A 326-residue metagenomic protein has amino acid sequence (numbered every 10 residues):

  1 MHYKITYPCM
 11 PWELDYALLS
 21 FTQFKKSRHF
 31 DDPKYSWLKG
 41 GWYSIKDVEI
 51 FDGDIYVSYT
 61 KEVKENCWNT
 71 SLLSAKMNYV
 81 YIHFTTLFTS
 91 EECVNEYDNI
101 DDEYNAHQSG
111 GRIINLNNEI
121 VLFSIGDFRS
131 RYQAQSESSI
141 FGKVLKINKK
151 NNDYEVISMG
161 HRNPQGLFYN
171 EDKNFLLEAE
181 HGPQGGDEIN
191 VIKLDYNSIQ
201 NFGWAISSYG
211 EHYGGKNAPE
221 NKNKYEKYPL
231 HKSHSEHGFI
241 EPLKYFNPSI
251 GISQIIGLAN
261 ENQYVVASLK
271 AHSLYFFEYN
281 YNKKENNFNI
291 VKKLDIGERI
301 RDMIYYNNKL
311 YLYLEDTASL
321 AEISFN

Functional and structural regions predicted by a protein language model:
Y3-I45, D127-N289: Beta-propeller domain segments
K39-K46, N66-N115: Asp-box/WD-like beta-propeller blade repeats and closely related beta-sheet repeat scaffolds
I50-G53, N115-N118, N170-K173, G257-N262 (+1 more regions): Residue-level detector of Asp-centered blade-edge/turn motifs that repeat once per structural unit in beta-propeller
D54-S58, I120-S124, F175-A179, Q263-A267 (+1 more regions): Conserved beta-propeller blade signature
S90-N95, H161-P164, S208, I296-I300: Short coil/turn segments at the loop-to-beta-strand junctions that recur within blades of beta-propeller repeat folds
A106-F128, E137, G142: Aromatic- and glycine-enriched pocket-lining scaffold segments that form the walls of small-molecule binding clefts
E285-N307: Conserved blade-ending motifs and adjacent loop-strand segments that build the rim/top face of beta-propeller domains
D302-N326: Blade-level signature of beta-propeller repeat domains, shared across WD40, Kelch, NHL, RCC1 and BNR/Asp-box propellers
